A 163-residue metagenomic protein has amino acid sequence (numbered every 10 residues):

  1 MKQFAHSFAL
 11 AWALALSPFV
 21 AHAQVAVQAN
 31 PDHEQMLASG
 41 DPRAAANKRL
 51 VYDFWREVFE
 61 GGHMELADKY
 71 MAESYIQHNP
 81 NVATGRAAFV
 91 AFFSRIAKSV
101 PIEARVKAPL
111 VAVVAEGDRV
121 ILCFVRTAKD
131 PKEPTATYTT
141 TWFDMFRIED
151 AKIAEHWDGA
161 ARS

Functional and structural regions predicted by a protein language model:
M1-F4: Positively charged n-region of N-terminal signal peptides that target proteins for export
H6-S7, G159: Short amphipathic alpha-helical "recognition" segments used for binding
S7-P18: Bacterial N-terminal signal peptides
H22-S163: C-terminal and inter-domain tail/linker signature
